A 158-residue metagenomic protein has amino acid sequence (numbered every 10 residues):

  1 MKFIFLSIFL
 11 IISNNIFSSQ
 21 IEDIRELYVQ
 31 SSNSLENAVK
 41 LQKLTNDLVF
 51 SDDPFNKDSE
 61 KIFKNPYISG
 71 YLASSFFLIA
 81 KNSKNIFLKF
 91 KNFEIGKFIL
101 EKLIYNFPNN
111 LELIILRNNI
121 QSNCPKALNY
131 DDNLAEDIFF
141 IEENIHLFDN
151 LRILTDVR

Functional and structural regions predicted by a protein language model:
F3-I12: Sec-dependent N-terminal signal peptides
I16-S19: Boundary at the C-terminal end of the N-terminal hydrophobic targeting segment
Q30-P54, L88-F98, Y130-D137: Helix-turn-helix repeat elements of alpha-solenoid scaffolds
S31-S32, A73, L78-F87, N123-L128: Short coil/turn linking the two alpha-helices of tandem helical-hairpin repeats
